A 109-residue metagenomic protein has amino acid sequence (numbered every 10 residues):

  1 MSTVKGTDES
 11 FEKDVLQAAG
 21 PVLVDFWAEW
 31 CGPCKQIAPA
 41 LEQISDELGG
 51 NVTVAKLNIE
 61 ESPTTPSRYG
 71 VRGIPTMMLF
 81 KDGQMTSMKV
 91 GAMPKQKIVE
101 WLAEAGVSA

Functional and structural regions predicted by a protein language model:
M1-T53, E60-T76, F80-A109: Proteins that catalyze or organize thiol-disulfide redox chemistry and the adjacent proteostasis machinery handling
